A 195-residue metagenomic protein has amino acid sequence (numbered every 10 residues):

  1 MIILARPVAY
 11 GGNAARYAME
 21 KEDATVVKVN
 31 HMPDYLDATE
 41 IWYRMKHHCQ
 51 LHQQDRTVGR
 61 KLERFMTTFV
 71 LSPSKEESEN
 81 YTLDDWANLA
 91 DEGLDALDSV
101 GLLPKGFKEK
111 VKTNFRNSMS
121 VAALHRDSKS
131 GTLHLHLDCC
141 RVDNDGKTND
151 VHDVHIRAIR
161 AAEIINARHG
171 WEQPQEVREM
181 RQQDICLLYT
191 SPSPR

Functional and structural regions predicted by a protein language model:
M1-S191, R195: N-terminal nicking endonuclease/strand-transfer module with a His-rich metal-binding environment and a catalytic Tyr
